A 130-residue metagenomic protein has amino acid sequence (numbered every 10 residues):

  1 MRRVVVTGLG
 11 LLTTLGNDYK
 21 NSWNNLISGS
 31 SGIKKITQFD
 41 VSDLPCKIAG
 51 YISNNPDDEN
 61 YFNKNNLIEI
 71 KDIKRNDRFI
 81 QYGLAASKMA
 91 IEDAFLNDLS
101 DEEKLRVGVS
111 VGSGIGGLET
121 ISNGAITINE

Functional and structural regions predicted by a protein language model:
M1-E130: Conserved "HGTGT" condensation-loop signature of ketosynthase/thiolase-family condensing enzymes that catalyze
